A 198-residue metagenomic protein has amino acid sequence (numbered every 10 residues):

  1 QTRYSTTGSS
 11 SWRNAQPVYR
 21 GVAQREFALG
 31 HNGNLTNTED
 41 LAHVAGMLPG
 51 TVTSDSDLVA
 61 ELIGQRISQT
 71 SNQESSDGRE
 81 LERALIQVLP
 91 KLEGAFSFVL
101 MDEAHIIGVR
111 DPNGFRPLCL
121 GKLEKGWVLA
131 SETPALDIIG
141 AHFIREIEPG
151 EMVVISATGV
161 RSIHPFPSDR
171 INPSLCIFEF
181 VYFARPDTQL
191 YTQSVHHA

Functional and structural regions predicted by a protein language model:
Q1-P149, V154-A198: Conserved short alpha-helical segments that host acidic/polar catalytic motifs at enzyme active sites
